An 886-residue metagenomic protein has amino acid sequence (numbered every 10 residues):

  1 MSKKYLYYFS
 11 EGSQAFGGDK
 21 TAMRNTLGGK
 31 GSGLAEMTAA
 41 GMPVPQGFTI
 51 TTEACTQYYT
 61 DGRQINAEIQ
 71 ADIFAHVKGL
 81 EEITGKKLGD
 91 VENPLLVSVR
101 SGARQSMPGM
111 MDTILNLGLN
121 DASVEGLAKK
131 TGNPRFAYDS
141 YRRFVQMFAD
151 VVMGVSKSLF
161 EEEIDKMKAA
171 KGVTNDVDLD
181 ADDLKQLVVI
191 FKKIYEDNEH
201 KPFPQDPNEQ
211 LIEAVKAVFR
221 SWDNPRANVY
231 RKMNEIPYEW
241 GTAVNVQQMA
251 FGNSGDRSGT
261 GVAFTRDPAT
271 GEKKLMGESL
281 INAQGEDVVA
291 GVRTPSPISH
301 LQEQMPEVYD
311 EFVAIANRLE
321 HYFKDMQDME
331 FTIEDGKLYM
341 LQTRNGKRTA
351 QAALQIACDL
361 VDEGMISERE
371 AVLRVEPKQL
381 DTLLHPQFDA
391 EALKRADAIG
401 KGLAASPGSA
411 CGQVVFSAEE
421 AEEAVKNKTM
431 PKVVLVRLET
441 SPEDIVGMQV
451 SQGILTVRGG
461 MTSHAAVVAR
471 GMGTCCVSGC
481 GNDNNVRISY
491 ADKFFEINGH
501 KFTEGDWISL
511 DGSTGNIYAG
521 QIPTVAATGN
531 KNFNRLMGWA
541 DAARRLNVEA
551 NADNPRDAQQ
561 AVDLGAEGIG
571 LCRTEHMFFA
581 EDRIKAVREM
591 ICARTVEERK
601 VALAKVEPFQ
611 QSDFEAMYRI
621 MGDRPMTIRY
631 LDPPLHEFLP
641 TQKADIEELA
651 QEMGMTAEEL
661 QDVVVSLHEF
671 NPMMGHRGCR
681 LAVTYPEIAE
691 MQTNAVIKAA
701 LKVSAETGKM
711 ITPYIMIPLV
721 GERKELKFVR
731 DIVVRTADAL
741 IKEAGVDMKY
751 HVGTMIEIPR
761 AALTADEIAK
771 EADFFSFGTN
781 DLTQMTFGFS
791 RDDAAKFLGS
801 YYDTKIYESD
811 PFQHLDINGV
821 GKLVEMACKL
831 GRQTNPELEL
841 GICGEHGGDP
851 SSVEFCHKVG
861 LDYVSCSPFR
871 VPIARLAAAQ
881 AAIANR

Functional and structural regions predicted by a protein language model:
M1-A396, M430-V434, S441-V446, Q452 (+10 more regions): Nucleotide/phosphate-binding sheet-loop regions of phosphoryl- and nucleotidyl-transfer enzymes
F48, V457-G459, S478-N482, C572 (+2 more regions): Short beta->alpha connector loops at strand-helix junctions that form conserved, small/polar/Pro-enriched
K78-D90, K493-E496, A705, D738-D747: Short mixed-charge
R100, G529-N532, W539-R886: Conserved alpha/beta-domain cores
K337-Y339, S441-Q449, G453, M461-V467 (+7 more regions): Glycine-rich phosphate/ribose-binding loops and adjacent secondary-structure elements that form binding surfaces
L341-T343, T503-N551, D557: C-terminal domain-closing interface element
M365-V450, N516-I517, Q521-I522, F533 (+2 more regions): Protease-associated
V436-L438, V457, G479, N551 (+2 more regions): Structural motif
